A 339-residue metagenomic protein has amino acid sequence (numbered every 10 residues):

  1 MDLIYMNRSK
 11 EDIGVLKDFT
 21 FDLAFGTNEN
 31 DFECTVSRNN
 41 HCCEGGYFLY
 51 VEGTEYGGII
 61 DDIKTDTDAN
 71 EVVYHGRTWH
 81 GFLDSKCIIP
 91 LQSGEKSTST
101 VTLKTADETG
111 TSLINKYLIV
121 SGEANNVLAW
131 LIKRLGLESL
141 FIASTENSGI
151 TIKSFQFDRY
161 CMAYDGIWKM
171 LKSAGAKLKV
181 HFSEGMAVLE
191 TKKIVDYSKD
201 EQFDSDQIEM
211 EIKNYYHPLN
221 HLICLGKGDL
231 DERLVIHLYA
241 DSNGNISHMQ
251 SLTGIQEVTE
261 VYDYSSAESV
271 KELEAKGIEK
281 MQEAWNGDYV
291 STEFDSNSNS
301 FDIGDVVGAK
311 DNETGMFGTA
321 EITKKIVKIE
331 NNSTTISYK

Functional and structural regions predicted by a protein language model:
M1-T27, S205-I212: Solvent-exposed edge beta-strands and adjacent loop segments that serve as assembly or binding interfaces
R38, S93-T111, L118, V195-N332: Acidic, small/polar-enriched beta strand-loop surface segments
R38-S139: Surface-exposed cap/loop segments at beta↔alpha junctions
E44-L49, Y160, D204, G304: Glycine-centered loop/turn motifs
L49-R77, K179-H181, V307-S333: Short beta-strand and beta-hairpin "edge-sheet" elements
K64-Y74, H80-G81, F141-L219, I223: Short beta-strand-centered interaction patches in the first periplasmic/extracellular domains of large envelope
N125-A129, Y164-W168, H221-L222, E274-I278: Extracytoplasmic/secreted envelope proteins and their assembly/folding machinery, especially bacterial periplasmic
